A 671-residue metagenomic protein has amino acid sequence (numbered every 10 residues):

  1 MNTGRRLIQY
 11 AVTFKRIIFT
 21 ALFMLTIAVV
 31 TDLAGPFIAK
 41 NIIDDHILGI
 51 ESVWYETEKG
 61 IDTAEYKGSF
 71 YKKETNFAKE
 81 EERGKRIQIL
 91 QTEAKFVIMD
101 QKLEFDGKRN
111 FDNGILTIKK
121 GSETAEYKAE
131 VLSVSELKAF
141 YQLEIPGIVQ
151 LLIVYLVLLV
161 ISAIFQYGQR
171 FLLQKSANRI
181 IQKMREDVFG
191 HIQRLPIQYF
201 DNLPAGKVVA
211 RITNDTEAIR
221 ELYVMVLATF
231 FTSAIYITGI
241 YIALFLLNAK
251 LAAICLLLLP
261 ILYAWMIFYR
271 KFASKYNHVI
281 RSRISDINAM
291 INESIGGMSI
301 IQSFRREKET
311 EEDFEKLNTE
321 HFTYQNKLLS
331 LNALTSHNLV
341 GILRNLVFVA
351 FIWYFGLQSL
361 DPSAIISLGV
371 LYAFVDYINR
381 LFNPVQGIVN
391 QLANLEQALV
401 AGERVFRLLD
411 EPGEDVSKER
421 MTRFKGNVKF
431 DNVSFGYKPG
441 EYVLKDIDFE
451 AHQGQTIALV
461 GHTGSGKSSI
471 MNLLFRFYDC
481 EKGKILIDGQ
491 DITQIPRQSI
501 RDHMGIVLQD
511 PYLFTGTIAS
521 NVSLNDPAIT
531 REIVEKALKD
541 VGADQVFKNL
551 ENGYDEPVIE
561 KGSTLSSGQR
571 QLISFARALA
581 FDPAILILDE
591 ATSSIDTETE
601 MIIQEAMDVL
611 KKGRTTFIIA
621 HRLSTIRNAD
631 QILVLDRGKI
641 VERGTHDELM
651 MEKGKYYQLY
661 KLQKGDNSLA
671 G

Functional and structural regions predicted by a protein language model:
M1-G35, A39-V154, Q169-L173, A177 (+5 more regions): Membrane-integrated ABC transporters
R16-F37, N41, L151, Y155 (+6 more regions): Alpha-helical segments in transporter systems
I18, W54, A64, Y71 (+1 more regions): ABC-type nucleotide-binding domain
I27-T31, G35, L156, V160-L173 (+5 more regions): Hydrophobic alpha-helical membrane-associated segments
G49-E51, D62, N178, E186-A210 (+6 more regions): Short intracellular "coupling" helices and adjacent cytoplasmic loop segments at the cytosolic face of multi-pass
A129-V134, V154, L158-I161, L227-R270 (+1 more regions): A hydrophobic transmembrane-helix motif
I197-Q198, N214-Y223, L227, F272-A289 (+4 more regions): An intracellular "coupling" helix at the cytosolic face of ABC transporter transmembrane type-1 domains
R306, R380-L408: Cytosolic ends of transmembrane helices, especially the final helix of ABC transmembrane type-1 domains
